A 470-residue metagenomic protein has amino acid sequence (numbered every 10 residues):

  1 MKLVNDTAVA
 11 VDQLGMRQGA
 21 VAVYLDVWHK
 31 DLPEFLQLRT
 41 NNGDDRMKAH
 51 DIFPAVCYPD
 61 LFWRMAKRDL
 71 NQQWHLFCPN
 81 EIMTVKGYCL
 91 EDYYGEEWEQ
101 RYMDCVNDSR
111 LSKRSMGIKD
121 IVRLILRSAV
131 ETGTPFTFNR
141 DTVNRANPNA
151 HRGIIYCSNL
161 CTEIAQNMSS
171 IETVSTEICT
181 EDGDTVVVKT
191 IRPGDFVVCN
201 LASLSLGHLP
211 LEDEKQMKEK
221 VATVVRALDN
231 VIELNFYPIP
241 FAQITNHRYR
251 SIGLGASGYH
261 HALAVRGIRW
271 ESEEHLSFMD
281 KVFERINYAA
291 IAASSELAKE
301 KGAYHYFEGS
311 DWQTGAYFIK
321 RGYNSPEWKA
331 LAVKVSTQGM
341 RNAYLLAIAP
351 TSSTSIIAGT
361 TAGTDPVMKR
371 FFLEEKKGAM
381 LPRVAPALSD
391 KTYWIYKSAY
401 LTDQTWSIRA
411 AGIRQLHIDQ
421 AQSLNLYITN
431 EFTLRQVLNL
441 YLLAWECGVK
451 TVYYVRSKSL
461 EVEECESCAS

Functional and structural regions predicted by a protein language model:
M1-S203, P210-L211, Y237, F241 (+2 more regions): Active-site cavity-forming subdomains of large catalytic enzyme subunits
M1-V21, P193-V198, L211-F236, I291-S295 (+3 more regions): A structural-propensity feature for long, helix-poor, extended segments
M16, K220-Q243, R269-T351, L440: Internal maturation/activation junctions in enzymes
R17-A22, G43-D44, D104-L111, V186 (+6 more regions): Glycine- and acidic
V23-D31, V56-C57, P79-G87, N139-H151 (+6 more regions): A glycine-rich phosphate-binding loop feature that marks nucleotide/adenosyl-phosphate handling sites
V27, D31, V225-L234, T245-G267: Core structural elements
T162-Q166, L228, I232-E233, Y317 (+3 more regions): Catalytic alpha/beta core of large soluble enzyme barrels
D184-K189, P238-Y249, A262-R266, A330-L331 (+2 more regions): Active-site-adjacent structural elements in folded domains
